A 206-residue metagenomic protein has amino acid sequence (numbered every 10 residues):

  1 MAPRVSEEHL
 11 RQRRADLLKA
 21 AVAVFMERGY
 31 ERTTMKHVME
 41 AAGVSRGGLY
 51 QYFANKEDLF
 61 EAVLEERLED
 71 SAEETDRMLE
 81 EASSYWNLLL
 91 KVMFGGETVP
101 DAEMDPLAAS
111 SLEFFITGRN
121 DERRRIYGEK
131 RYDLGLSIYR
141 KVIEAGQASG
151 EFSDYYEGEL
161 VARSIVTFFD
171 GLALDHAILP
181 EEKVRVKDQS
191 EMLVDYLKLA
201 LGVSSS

Functional and structural regions predicted by a protein language model:
M1-Q12, S205-S206: N-terminal intrinsically disordered/low-complexity leader segments
D16, A20-D58, A62: Helix-turn-helix
A62, E73-P106, G158-I165, K187-S190 (+1 more regions): Hydrophobic alpha-helical connector segments
E65-D70: Short, basic, alpha-helical segments at the C-terminal edge of helix-turn-helix-like DNA-binding modules
L88, D101-I126, L174: Amphipathic alpha-helical segments used for helix-helix packing
T98-E103, T117, K141, A145 (+2 more regions): Amphipathic C-terminal alpha-helical segment
P106, E122-S149, L160, E191: Amphipathic alpha-helical packing segments from all-alpha helical-bundle domains
